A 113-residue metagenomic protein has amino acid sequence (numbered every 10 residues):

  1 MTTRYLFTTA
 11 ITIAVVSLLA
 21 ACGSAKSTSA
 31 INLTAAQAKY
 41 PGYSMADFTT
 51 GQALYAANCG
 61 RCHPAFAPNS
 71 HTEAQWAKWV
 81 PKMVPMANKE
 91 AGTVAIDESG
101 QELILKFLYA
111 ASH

Functional and structural regions predicted by a protein language model:
T2-I11: Bacterial N-terminal signal peptides that target proteins for export
A14, L54: Flanking scaffold residues of small Cys/His-coordinated metal-binding clusters
L18-A21: C-terminal motif of bacterial Sec signal peptides marking the signal peptidase cleavage site
A25-A53: Electrostatic cytochrome c docking/interface patches
F48-T50, R61-K89: Gly/Gly-Pro-rich "capping" loops immediately C-terminal to redox-active cysteine motifs in periplasmic/lumenal
Y55, V80, V84, L105-L108: Hydrophobic alpha-helical core bundles mediating ligand binding, dimerization, or RNAP-core interactions
Y55-A65, I104: The canonical Cys-X-X-Cys-His
V94-H113: C-terminal capping alpha-helices of c-type cytochrome domains
